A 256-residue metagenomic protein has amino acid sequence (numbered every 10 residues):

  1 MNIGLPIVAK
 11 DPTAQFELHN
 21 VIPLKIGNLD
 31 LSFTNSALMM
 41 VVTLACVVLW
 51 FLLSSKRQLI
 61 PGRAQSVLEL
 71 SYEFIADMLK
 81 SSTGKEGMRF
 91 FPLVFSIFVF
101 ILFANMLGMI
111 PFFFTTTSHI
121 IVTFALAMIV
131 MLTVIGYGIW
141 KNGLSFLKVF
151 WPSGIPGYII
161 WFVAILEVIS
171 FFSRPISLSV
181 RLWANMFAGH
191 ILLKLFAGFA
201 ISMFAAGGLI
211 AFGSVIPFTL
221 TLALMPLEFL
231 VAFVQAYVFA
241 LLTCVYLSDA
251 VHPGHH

Functional and structural regions predicted by a protein language model:
M1-H256: Selective transmembrane helix interface/packing segments
